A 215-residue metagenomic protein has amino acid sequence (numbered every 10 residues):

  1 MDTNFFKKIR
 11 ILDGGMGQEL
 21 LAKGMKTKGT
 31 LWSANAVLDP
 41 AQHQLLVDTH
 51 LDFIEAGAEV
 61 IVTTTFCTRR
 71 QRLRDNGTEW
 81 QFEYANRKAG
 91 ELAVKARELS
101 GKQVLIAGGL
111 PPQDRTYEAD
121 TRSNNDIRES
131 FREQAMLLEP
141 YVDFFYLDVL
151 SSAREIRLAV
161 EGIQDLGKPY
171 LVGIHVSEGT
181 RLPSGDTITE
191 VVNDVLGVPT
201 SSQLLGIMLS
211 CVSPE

Functional and structural regions predicted by a protein language model:
M1-E215: Domain-level signal for soluble alpha/beta catalytic cores
